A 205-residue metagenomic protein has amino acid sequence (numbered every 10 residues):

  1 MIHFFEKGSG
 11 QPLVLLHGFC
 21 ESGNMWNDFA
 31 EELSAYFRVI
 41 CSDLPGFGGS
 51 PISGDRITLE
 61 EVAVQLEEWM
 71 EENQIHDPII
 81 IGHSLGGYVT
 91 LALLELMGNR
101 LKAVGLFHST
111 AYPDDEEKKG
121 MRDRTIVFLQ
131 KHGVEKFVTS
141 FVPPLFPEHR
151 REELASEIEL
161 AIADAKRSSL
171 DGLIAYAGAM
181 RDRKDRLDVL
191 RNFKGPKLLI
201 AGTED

Functional and structural regions predicted by a protein language model:
M1-K7: A short loop-to-beta-strand scaffold at the N-terminal edge of the catalytic core in hydrolase folds
F5, D28-E31, I40-I81, V89-A92 (+1 more regions): Active-site loop/oxyanion-hole signature of alpha/beta-hydrolase fold enzymes
G10, G18-S22, S84, T110: Active-site glycine-rich loops that stabilize anionic/oxyanionic intermediates across multiple enzyme folds
L16-G18, A201: The conserved beta1-alpha1 loop
G18-D28, V39: Serine-hydrolase catalytic-loop signature spanning alpha/beta hydrolases and amidase-signature enzymes
G87-N99, V104, H108: Short glycine-enriched nucleophile-adjacent loop and the immediately C-terminal alpha-helix near the catalytic center
D114-G120, H132-N192: Conserved alpha/beta-hydrolase catalytic His-Asp/Glu region
F193, L199-A201, D205: Short beta-strand/loop motif that positions the catalytic acidic residue of the alpha/beta-hydrolase fold
